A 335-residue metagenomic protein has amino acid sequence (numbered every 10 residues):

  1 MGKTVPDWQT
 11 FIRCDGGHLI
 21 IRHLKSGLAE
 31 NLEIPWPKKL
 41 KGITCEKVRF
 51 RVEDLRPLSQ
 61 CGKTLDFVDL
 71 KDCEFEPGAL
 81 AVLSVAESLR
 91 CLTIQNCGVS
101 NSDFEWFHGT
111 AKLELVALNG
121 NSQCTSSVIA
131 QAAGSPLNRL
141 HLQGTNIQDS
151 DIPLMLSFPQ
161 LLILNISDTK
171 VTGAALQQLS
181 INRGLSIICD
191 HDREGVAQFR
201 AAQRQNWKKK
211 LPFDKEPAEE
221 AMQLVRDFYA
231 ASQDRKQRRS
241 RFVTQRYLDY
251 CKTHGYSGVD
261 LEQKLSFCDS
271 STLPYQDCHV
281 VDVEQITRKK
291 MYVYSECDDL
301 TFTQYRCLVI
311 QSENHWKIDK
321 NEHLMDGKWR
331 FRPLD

Functional and structural regions predicted by a protein language model:
M1-D15, Q198-K208: Terminal targeting and flexible regions in eukaryotic proteins, enriched in but not limited to LRR-containing proteins
H18-E30, K39-R51, G62-F75, S88-S100 (+4 more regions): Concave beta-strand-loop units of leucine-rich repeat
E33-W36, L55-G62, L80-A86, D103-A111 (+4 more regions): A structural signal for leucine-rich repeat
L211-K236: Short, aromatic-enriched amphipathic alpha-helices that serve as compact interaction elements
E216, L248-T303: Surface-exposed, charged secondary-structure patches
P217, Y229, I286-K289, C297-Q304 (+1 more regions): Low-complexity, intrinsically disordered terminal/linker segments enriched in charged and Gly/Pro repeats
Y229-L261: Short, solvent-exposed secondary-structure junction/capping segments
Q304-Q311: Hydrophobic/aromatic beta-strand elements that line small-molecule binding cavities or substrate pockets in beta-rich
